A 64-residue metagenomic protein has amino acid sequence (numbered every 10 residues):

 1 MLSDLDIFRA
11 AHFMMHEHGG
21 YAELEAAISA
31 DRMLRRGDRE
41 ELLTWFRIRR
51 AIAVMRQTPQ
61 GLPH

Functional and structural regions predicted by a protein language model:
R9-Q57: Amphipathic, hydrophobic secondary-structure cores in small proteins
Q57-H64: Charged low-complexity stretches with an acidic bias
